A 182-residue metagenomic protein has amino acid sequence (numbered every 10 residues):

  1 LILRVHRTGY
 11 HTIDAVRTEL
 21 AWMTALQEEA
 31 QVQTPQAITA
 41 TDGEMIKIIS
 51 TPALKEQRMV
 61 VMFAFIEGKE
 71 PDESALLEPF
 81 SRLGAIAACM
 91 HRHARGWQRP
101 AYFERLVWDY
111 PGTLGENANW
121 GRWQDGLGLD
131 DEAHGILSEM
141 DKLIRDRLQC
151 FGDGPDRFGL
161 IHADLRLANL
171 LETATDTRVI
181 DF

Functional and structural regions predicted by a protein language model:
L1-L3, A37, R145-F182: Active-site acidic catalytic loop and adjacent metal/ATP-binding pocket of ATP-dependent phosphoryl transfer enzymes
I2-G9, F103-W108, I180: Short N-terminal helix-initiation segments at or just after the protein's N-terminus
I2-R99: ATP-binding pocket architecture of kinase catalytic cores
A21, G135, A168: Active-site phosphate/pyrophosphate-handling residues
A40, L106-D109, M140: Short acidic/histidine-centered micro-motifs embedded in hydrophobic/aromatic stretches that mark compact functional
F63-I66, D125, F182: Fold-independent oxyanion-binding glycine-rich loops and adjacent beta-strand/coil segments at enzyme active sites
E73-G135, D156-F158: A cross-family kinase active-site recognition segment
L137-I144: Short amphipathic alpha-helical coiled-coil/interface segments
